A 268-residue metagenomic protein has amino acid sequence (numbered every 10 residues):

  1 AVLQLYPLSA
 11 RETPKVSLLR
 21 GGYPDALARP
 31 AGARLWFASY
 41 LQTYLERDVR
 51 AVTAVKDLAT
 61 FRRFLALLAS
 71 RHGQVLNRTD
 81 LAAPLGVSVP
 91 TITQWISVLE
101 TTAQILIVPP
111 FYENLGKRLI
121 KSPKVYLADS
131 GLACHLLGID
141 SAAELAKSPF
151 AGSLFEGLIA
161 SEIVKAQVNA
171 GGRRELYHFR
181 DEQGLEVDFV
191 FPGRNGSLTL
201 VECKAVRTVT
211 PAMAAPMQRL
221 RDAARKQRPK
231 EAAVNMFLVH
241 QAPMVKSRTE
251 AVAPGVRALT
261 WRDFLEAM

Functional and structural regions predicted by a protein language model:
A1-T79, A103-Q104: Interdomain motor-coupling "hinge/lid" segment immediately C-terminal to the ATP-binding subdomain of NTP-driven enzymes
A83: Alpha-helical residues within the helix-turn-helix
V87-T101: Short amphipathic alpha-helical interaction segments
V98, Q104, P109-M268: A cross-kingdom feature that marks ATP-driven nucleic-acid transaction machinery
